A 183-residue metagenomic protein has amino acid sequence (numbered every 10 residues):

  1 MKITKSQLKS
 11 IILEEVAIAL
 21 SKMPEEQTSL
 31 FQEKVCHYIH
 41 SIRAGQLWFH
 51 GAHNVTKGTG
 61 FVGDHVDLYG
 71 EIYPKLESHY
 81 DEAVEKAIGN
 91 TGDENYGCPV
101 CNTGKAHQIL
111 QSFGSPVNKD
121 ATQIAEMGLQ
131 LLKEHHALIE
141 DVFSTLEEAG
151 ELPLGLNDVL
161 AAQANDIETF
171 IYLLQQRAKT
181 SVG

Functional and structural regions predicted by a protein language model:
M1-E26: Protein-protein interaction and targeting regions used for scaffolding, dimerization, and localization
Q32-V35, I39, Q46-F49, H53 (+5 more regions): A structural signal for well-ordered alpha-helices, especially hydrophobic packing surfaces of coiled-coils
K34-V35, C101-N165: Acidic/histidine-rich alpha-helical segments that form the ligand environment of transition-metal centers
G45-E71, D93-E94, L138-G155: Helix-loop segments that flank and shape redox-cofactor active sites
G63-G104: Conserved alpha-helical segments that form or flank metal/cofactor-binding pockets of metalloenzymes
